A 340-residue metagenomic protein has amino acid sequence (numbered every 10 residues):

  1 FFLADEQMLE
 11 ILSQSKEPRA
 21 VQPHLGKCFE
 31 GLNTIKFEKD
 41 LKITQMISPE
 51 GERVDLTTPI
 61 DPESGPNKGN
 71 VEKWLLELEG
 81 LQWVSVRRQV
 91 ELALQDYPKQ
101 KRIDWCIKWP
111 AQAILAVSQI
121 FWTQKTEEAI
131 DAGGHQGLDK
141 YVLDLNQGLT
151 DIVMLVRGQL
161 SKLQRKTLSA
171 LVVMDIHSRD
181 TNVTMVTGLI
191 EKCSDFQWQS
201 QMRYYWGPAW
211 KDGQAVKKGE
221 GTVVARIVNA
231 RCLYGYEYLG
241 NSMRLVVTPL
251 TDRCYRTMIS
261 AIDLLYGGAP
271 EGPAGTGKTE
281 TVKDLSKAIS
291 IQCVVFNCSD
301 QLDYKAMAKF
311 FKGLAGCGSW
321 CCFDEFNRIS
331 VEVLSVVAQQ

Functional and structural regions predicted by a protein language model:
F1-L32: Amphipathic alpha-helical packing elements
Q22-P249: Extended, charged/polar low-complexity intrinsically disordered regions
R244-V247, C293-D303, R328-V331: Flexible beta-alpha connector loops of hexameric P-loop NTPases
V246-M258: N-terminal pre-P-loop "Q-motif" helix
C254, L264-G268, C317-S319: Pre-Walker A (Motif I) flank of P-loop NTPase domains
M258, T279, M307, F311 (+2 more regions): Conserved RecA-like P-loop NTPase ATPase core
D263-F296, F310-G313: Walker A/P-loop
S319-Q340: Conserved AAA+/SF3 P-loop NTPase catalytic/coupling segment centered on the Walker-B
